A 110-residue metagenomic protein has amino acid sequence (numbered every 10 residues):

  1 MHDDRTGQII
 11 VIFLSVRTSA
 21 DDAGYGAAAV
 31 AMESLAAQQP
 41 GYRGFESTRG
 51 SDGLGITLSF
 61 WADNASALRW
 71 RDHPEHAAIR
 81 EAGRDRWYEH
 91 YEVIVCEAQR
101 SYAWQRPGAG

Functional and structural regions predicted by a protein language model:
M1-G55, N64-D72, Y88-G110: Short S/T/G/P-rich N-terminal loop/turn motif that feeds into the first structured element of a domain
